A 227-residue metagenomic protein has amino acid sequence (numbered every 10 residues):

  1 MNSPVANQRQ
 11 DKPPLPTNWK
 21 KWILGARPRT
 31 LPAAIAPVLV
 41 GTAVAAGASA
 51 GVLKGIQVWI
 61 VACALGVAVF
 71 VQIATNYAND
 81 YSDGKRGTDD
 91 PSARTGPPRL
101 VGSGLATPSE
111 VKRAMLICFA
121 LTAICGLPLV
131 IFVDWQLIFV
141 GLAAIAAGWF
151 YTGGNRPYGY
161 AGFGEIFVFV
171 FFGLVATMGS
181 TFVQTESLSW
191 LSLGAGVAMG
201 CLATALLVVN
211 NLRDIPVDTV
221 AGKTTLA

Functional and structural regions predicted by a protein language model:
M1-W59, C63, V67, R156: Topogenic membrane-insertion module of multi-pass membrane proteins
I23, L31-I35, V58-G66, K112-L116 (+3 more regions): Hydrophobic alpha-helical transmembrane segments
I35, L39, A43, A62-F70 (+7 more regions): Generic alpha-helical transmembrane segments of integral inner-membrane proteins, especially permease/transport modules
V40, V44, A48, V71-A78 (+2 more regions): Alpha-helical membrane-inserting segments
G51-A78, F139-A146, S189-V209: Membrane-embedded alpha-helical segments that form the functional core of polytopic membrane enzymes, especially those
A78-F119, T204-A227: Solvent-exposed interhelical
P97-S187: Intramembrane alpha-helical segments
V168-I215, A221: Functional transmembrane core segments of multi-pass inner-membrane proteins
